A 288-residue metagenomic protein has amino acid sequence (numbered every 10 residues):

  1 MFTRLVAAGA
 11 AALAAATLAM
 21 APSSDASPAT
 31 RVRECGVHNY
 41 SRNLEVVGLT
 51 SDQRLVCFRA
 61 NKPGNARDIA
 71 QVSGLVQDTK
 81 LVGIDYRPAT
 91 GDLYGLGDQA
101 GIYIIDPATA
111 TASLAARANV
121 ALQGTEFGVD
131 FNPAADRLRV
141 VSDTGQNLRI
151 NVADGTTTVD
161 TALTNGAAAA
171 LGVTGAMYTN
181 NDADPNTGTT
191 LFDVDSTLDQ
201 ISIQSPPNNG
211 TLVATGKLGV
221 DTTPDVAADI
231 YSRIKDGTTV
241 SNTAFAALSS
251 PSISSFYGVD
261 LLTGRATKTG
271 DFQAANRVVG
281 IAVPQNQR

Functional and structural regions predicted by a protein language model:
M1-A26: Secretory targeting and sorting signals
V32-N61: An edge-strand/N-cap motif at the start of beta-rich repeat modules
C35-N39, V76-A89, A118-A134, T164-N181 (+2 more regions): Repeated scaffold domains used in trafficking and secretory/extracellular systems, primarily beta-propellers
N43-L44, T90-G91, A134-D136, G188-T189 (+1 more regions): Short coil/turn segments that connect the beta-strands within blades of beta-propeller domains
D52-V56, G91, Q99-Y103, T144-N147 (+2 more regions): Loop/turn residues immediately N-terminal
A60-P63, D106-A110, N151-G155, S205-N209 (+1 more regions): Short loop/turn segments that connect beta-strands within beta-propeller blades
N65-V76, T111-V120, T156-A167, G210-V220 (+1 more regions): A short beta-strand motif characteristic of beta-propeller blades
